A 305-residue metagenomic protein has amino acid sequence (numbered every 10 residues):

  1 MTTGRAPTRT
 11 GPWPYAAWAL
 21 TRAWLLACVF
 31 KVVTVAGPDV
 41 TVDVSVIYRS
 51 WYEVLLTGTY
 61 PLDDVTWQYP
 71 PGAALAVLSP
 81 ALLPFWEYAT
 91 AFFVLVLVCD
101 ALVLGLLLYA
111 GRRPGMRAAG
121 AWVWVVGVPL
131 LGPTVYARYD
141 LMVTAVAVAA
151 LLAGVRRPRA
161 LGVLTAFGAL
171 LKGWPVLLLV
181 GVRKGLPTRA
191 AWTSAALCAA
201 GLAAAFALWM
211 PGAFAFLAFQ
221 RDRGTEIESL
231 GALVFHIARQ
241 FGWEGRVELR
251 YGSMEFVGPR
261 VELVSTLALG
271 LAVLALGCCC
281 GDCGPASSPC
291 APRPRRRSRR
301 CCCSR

Functional and structural regions predicted by a protein language model:
T2-R117, L131, Q220-E228, A232 (+1 more regions): TM-lumen/periplasm interface segments of multi-pass membrane proteins, especially the first transmembrane helix
T3-G4, V176-M210: Perimembrane helix-loop-helix junctions
F92-F93, L97, F235-R305: Aromatic/glycine/proline-enriched transmembrane-helix motif characteristic of membrane-embedded glycan-assembly enzymes
F92-L108, V125-V128, T144-A147, G270-G277: Transmembrane alpha-helical segments of multi-pass membrane glycosylation machinery that act on lipid-linked glycans
L107-V128, S288-R296: Transmembrane-helix signature of polytopic, membrane-embedded enzymes that assemble or transfer cell-envelope glycans
T134-V143: Short acidic/glycine- and proline-prone juxtamembrane loop motifs at membrane-interface regions of multi-pass membrane
M142, V148-A160: Membrane-interface transmembrane helices that cradle and orient dolichyl/undecaprenyl
G162-K184, R305: Transmembrane helices and adjacent periplasmic/lumenal helix-loop junctions of polyprenol-phosphate-dependent
